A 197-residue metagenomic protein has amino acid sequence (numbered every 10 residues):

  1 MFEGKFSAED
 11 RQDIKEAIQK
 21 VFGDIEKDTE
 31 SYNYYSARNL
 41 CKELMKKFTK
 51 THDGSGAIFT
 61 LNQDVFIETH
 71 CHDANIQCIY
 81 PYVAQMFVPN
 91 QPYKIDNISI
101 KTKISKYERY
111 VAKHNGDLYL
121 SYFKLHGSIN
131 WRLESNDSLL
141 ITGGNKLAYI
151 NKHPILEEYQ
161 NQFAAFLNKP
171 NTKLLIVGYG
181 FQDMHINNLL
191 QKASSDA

Functional and structural regions predicted by a protein language model:
M1-D10, L44, F48-T142: Extended, H/D-rich, highly charged conserved domains that either
M1-S31: N-terminal accessory alpha/beta regions
E9, Y32, I58, N151-P154: Short, surface-exposed alpha-helical recognition segments that flank or form part of ligand/macromolecule-binding
A17-G23, S135-G144: Short, basic/glycine-rich phosphate-binding loops at helix/coil junctions that contact nucleotide phosphates
D28-Y35, N145-N151: Surface-exposed cleft-lining segments at the edges of enzyme active sites
N33-F48, I155-F163: A short, well-structured juxtamembrane/interface segment
R38, D64, G180-Q182: Short beta->alpha connector loops
I150, I155-E157, N161-A197: SIR2/sirtuin-family catalytic core signature
